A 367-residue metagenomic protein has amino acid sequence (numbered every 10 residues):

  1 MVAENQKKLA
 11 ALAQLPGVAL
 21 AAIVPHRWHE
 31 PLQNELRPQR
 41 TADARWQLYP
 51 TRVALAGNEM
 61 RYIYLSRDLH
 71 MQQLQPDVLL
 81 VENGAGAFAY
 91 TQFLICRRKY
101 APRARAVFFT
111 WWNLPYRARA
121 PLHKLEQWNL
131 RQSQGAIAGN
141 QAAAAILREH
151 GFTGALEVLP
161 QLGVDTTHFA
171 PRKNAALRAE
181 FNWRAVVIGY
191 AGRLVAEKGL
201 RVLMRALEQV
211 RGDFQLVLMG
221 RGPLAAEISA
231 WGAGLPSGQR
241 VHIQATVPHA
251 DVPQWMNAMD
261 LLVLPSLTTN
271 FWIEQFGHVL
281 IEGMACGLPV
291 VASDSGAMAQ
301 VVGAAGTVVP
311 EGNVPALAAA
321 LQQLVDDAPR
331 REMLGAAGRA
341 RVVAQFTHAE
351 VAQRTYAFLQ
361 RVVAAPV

Functional and structural regions predicted by a protein language model:
M1, G84-F88, P102-A120, Q132-G135 (+2 more regions): A short, histidine- and acid-enriched strand-loop-helix "catalytic/donor-clamping" loop that lines the nucleotide-sugar
M1-Y49: N-terminal subdomain of nucleotide-sugar transferases
V24, H123, L130-N174, W183 (+1 more regions): Donor nucleotide-sugar binding/catalytic pocket of nucleotide-sugar-dependent glycosyltransferases
E180-E208, V217: Conserved donor-binding/catalytic core segment of Leloir-type glycosyltransferases
A226-A250: Nucleotide-activated donor-binding/catalytic signature segment of Leloir-type glycosyltransferases, i.e., the conserved
L264-I281, A299-Q300: Nucleotide-sugar-dependent
L280-A292: Short hydrophobic beta-strand element within catalytic cores of glycosyltransferases and related nucleotide-activated
A292, A304-P315, Q323-P329: Conserved acidic donor-binding segment of nucleotide-sugar-dependent glycosyltransferases
